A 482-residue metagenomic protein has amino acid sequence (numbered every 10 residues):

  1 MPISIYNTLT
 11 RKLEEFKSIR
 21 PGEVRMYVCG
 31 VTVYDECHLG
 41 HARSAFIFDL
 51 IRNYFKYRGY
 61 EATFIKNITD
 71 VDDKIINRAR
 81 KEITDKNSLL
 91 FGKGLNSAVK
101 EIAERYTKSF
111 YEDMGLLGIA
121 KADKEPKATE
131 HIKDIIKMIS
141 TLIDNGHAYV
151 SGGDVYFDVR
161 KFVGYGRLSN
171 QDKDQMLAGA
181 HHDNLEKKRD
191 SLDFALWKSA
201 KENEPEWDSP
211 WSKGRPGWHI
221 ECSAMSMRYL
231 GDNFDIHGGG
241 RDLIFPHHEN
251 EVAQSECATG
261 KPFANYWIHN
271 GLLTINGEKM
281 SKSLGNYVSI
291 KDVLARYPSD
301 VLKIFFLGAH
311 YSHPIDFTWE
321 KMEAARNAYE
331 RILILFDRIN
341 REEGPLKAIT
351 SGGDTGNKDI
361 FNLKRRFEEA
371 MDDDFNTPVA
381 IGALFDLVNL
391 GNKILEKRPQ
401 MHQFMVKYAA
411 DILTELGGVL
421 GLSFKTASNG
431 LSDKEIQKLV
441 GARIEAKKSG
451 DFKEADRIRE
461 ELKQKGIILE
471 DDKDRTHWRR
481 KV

Functional and structural regions predicted by a protein language model:
M1-Y34, D49, L89, K93 (+2 more regions): Alpha-helical recognition segments enriched in aromatics with Gly/Pro capping that present substrate-recognition
T10-L13, I19-G118, R475-W478: N-terminal, positively charged nucleic-acid-binding surface of large information/translation enzymes
S44, L95, V99-A103, H131 (+4 more regions): Residue-level preference for long, well-ordered alpha-helices that form the structural scaffold of enzyme catalytic
K56, I143, K463: Anion (oxyanion) recognition and catalysis
Y60, H147, I467: Short phosphate-binding/catalytic loops that engage adenosine nucleotides
I65-D73, A120-I135, G153-F162: Short, glycine/charge-rich beta-strand/loop segments that flank catalytic centers and engage negatively charged groups
K279, Y287-V482: Structural preference for alpha-helix termini/caps and helix-kink/transition segments
